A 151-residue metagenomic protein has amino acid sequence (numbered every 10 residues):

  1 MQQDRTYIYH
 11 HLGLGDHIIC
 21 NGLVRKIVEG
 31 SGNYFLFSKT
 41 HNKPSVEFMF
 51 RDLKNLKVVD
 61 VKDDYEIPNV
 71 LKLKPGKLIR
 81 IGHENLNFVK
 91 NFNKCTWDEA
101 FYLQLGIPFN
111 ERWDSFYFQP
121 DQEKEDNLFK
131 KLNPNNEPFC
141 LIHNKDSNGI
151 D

Functional and structural regions predicted by a protein language model:
M1-D151: Catalytic machinery of carbohydrate-active enzymes, primarily nucleotide-sugar-dependent glycosyltransferases
